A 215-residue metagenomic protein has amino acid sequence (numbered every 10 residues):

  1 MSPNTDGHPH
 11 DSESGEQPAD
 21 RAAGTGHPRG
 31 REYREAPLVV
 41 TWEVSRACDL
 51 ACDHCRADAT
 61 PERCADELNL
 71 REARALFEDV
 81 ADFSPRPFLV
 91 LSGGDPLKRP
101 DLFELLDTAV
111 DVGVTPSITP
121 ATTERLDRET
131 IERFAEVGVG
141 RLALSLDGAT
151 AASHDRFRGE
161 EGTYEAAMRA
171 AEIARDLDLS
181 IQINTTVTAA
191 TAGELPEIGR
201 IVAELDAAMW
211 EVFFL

Functional and structural regions predicted by a protein language model:
S2-V137, R141: Conserved alpha-helical substructure of the radical SAM core
L50, A151-A152, I181: Glycine-centered loop/turn positions within well-structured domains that cap or flank conserved ligand/cofactor-binding
T60, A149, T186: Conserved sequence/active-site signature of Rossmann-fold short-chain dehydrogenase/reductase
E67, E129-E132, H154-F157, E194-E197: Short secondary-structure transition/capping segments
L68, P100, G162, A190-G193: Residue-level signal for the nucleotide or nucleotide-sugar donor/cofactor binding architecture
F83-L91, V110-T119, G140-A143, E165-L215: Conserved C-terminal portion of the radical SAM core fold that forms the substrate/S-adenosylmethionine-binding
P96-K98, T122-L126, G140-E160, A189-A190 (+1 more regions): Conserved radical SAM core fold
R133-V137, E160-G162, R200-V202: Short, hinge-like loop/turn segments at secondary-structure boundaries
